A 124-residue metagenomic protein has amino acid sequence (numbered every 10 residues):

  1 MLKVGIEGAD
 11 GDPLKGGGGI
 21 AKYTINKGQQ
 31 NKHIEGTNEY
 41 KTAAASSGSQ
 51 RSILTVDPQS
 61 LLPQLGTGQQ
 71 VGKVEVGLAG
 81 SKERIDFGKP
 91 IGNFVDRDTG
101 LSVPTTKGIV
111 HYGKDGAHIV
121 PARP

Functional and structural regions predicted by a protein language model:
M1-R51, Q59-P63, V120, P124: Low-complexity, glycine/serine/proline-rich disordered segments that function as export/translocation leaders
E7, D96, Y112-G113: Hydrophobic alpha-helical segments, especially N-terminal targeting/anchoring helices
K22, K82-R84, G116: A residue-level signal for beta-strand positions that form part of recognition/binding surfaces within mature
E39-Y40, G92, D115-A117: Generic "edge-of-domain/loop-turn" microfeature
G48-G72, G77, I91: Predominantly extracellular/secreted and cell-surface proteins with exposed, flexible low-complexity segments
A79-T106: Acidic, glycine-rich flexible loop segments
L101-P124: Short, compact, well-ordered microdomains
